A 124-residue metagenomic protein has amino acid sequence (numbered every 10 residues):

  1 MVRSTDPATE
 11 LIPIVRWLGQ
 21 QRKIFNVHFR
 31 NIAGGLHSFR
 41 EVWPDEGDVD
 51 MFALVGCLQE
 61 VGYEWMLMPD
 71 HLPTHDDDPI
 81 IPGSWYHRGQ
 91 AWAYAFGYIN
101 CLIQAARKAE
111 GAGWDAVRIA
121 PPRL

Functional and structural regions predicted by a protein language model:
M1-L124: Histidine-acidic metal/acid-base catalytic patches
